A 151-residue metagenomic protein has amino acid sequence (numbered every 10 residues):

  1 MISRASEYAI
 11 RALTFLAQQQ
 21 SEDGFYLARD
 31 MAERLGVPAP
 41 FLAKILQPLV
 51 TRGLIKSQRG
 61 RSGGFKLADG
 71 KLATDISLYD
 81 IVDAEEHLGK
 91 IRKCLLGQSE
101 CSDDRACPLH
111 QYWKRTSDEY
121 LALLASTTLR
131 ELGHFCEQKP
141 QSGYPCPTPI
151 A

Functional and structural regions predicted by a protein language model:
L13, L46-Q47, L78: Short, hydrophobic-biased segments on the C-terminal half of alpha helices that form "recognition helices"
Y26-G36: A short alpha-helical element within helix-turn-helix/winged-helix DNA-binding domains across DNA-binding proteins
E33, V50-T51: Alpha-helical residues within the helix-turn-helix
P40: Key DNA-contact positions within bacterial/archaeal DNA-binding proteins
R61-D69: Minor-groove-contacting beta-hairpin "wing" of winged helix-turn-helix DNA-binding domains
G70-L96: Conserved segment of winged-helix/HTH DNA-binding domains
S77, R92-A151: C-terminal regulatory/oligomerization modules of transcriptional regulators
